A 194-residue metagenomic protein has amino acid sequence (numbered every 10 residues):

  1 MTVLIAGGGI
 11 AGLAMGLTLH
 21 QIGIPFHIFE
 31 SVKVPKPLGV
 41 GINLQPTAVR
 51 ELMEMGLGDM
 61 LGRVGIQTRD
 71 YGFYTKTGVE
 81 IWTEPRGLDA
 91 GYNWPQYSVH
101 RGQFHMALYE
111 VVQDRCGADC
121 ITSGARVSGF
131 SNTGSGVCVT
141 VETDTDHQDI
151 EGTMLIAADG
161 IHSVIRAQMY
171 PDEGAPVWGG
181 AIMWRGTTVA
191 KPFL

Functional and structural regions predicted by a protein language model:
M1-A11: Beta1/beta-strand and adjacent pyrophosphate-binding region of the FAD-binding site in flavoprotein oxidoreductases
M1-V3, H20, T47-Y170, G174-V189: Conserved N-terminal helical subregion
A6, H20-V40: Glycine-rich FAD pyrophosphate-binding loop
G8, G41, R101: Charged, low-complexity surface patches
A11, V34, H162: Conserved Rossmann-like nucleotide-cofactor binding loop
K33-M53: Conserved N-terminal glycine-rich FAD pyrophosphate-binding loop of Rossmann-like flavoproteins
